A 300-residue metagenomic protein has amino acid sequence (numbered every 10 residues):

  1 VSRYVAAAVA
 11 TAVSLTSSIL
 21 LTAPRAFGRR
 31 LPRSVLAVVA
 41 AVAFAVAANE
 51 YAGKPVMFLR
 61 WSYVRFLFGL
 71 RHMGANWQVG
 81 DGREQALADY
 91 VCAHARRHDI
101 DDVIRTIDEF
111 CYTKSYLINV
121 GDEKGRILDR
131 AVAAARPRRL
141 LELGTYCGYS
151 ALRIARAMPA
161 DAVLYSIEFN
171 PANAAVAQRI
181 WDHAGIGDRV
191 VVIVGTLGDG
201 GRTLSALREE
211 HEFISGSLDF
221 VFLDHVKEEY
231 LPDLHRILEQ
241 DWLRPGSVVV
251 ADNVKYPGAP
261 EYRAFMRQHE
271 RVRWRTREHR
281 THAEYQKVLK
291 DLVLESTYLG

Functional and structural regions predicted by a protein language model:
V1-G28: Short, low-complexity, Lys/Arg-enriched N-terminal segments of secretory-pathway carbohydrate enzymes
F27-I100: N-terminal auxiliary segments of SAM/dcSAM-dependent transferases
V38, D101-T106, I118: S-adenosyl-L-methionine
I107-S115: Active-site flanking loop/helix segments enriched in acidic
Y116-R202: SAM cofactor-binding core of SAM-dependent methyltransferases, primarily the Rossmann-like beta-alpha-beta module
I154, A177, W181, L204-L207 (+3 more regions): Hydrophobic packing residues within well-ordered alpha-helices of enzyme cores
D188-P257: Active-site segment flanking the S-adenosylmethionine/decSAM binding pocket in AdoMet-dependent transferases
K227-G300: C-terminal substrate-binding/active-site "lid" region of AdoMet-derived donor-dependent transferases
